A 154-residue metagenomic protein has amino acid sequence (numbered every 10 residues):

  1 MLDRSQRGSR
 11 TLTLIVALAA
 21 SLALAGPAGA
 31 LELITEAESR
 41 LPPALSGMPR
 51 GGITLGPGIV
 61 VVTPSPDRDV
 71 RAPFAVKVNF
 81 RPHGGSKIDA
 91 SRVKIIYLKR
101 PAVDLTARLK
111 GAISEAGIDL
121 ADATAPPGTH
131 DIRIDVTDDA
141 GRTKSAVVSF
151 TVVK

Functional and structural regions predicted by a protein language model:
T13-A23: Bacterial N-terminal signal peptides
G29-F74, R81: Short, compositionally biased P/S/T/A/G/V-rich stretches that sit at domain boundaries
H83-K94: Solvent-exposed loop/turn segments flanking beta-strands in beta-repeat/beta-sandwich domains
K110-D119: Aromatic sugar-binding surface patches on proteins that engage polysaccharides or sugar-phosphate polymers
D122-T129: Surface-exposed, short loops/turns at beta-strand junctions within beta-sandwich domains
K144-T151: Edge beta-strands of extracellular beta-sandwich domains
